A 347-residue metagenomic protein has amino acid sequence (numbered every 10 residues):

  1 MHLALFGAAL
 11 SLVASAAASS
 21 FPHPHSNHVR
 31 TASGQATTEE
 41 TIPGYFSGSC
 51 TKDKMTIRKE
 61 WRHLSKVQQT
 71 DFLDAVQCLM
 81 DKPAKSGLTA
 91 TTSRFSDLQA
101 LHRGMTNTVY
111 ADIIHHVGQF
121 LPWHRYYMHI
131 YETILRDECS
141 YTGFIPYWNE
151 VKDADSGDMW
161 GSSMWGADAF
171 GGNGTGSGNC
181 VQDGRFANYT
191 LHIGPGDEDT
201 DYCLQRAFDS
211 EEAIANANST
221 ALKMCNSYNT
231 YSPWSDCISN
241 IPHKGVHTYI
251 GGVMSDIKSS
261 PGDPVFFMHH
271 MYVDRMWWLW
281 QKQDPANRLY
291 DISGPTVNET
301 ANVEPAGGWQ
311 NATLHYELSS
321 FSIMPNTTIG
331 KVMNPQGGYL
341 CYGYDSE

Functional and structural regions predicted by a protein language model:
M1-T31: Fungal secretory targeting signals
S19-E347: Intrinsically disordered, flexible peripheral segments
